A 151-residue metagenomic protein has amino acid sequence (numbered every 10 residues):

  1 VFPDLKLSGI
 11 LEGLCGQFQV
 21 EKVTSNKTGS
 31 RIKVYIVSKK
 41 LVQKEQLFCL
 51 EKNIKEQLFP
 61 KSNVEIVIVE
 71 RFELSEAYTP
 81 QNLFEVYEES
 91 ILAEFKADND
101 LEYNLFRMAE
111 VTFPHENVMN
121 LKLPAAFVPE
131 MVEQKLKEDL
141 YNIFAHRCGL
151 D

Functional and structural regions predicted by a protein language model:
V1-D151: Intrinsically disordered, low-complexity basic tails and flexible linkers associated with large NTP-driven
